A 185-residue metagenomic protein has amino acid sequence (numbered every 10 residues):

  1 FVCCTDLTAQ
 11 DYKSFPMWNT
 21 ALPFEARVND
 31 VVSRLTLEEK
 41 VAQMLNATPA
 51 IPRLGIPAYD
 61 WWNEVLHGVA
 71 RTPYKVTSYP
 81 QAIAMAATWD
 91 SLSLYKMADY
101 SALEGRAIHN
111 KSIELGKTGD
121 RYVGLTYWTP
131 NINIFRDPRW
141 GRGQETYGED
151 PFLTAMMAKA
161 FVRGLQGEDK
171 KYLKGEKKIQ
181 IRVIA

Functional and structural regions predicted by a protein language model:
C4-A185: Glycoside hydrolase catalytic-domain context in secreted enzymes
